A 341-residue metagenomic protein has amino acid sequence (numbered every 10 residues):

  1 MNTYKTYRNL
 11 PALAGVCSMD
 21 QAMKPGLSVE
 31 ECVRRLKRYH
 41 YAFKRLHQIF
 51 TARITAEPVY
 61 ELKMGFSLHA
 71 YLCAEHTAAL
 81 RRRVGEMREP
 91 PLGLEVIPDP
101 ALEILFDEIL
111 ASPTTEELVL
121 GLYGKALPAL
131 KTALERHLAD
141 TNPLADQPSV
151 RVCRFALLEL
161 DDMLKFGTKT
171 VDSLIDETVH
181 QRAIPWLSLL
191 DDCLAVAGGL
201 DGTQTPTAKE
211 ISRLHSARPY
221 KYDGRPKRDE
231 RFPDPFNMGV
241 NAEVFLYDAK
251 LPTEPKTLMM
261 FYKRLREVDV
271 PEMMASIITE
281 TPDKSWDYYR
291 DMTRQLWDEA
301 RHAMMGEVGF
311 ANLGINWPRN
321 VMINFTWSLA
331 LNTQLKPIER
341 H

Functional and structural regions predicted by a protein language model:
N2-H341: Non-heme di-metal
